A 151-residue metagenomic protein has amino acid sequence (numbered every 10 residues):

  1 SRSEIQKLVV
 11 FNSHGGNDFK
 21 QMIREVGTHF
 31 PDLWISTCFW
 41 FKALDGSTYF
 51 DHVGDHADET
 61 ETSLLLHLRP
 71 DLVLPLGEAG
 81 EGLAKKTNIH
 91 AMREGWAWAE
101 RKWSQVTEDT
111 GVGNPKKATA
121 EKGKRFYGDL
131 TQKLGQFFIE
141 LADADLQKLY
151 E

Functional and structural regions predicted by a protein language model:
S1-V9, S13-E151: Extended, histidine- and acidic-residue-enriched regions that form the cofactor-binding/catalytic faces
